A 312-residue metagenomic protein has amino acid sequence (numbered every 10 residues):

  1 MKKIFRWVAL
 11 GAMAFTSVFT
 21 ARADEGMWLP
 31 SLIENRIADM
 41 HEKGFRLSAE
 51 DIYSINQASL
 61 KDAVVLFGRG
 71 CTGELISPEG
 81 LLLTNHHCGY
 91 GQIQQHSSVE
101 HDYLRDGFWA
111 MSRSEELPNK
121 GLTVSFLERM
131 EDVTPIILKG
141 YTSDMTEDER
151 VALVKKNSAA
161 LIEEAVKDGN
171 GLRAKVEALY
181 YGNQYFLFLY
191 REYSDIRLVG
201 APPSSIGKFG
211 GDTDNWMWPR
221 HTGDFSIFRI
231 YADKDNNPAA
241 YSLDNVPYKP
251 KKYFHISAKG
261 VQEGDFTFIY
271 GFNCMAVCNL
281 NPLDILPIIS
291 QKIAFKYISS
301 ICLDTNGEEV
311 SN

Functional and structural regions predicted by a protein language model:
K2-F5, G11, F19-N312: Terminal presequence/propeptide segments associated with secretion/organelle targeting and zymogen/polyprotein
